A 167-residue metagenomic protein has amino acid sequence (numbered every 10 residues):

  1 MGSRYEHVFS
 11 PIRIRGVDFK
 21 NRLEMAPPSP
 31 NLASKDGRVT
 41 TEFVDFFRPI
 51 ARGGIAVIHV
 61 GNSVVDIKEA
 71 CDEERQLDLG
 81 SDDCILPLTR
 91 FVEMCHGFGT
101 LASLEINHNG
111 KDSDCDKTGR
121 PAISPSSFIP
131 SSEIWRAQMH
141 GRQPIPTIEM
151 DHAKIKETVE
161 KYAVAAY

Functional and structural regions predicted by a protein language model:
M1-P27, C95: N-terminal amphipathic alpha-helix/helix-capping segment at the start of soluble metabolic enzymes
F9, F47, L88-V92, A166: Generic structural signal for well-ordered alpha-helices, preferentially at hydrophobic/aromatic core positions
V17-A26, G53-S63: N-terminal glycine-rich anion-binding loops that anchor highly charged ligand groups
M25, I50, G54, C95 (+1 more regions): Conserved, mostly hydrophobic/aromatic
A26-D36, E74-L77: Short, basic, glycine/proline-bearing loop/turn elements
R38-I50, T158-Y167: Short, acidic/polar
V57-I85, I106-R120: Glycine-rich, proline-tolerant flexible connector loops at the mouths of alpha/beta enzymes
E93-H96, L101, N107-Y167: Non-globular sequence segments
